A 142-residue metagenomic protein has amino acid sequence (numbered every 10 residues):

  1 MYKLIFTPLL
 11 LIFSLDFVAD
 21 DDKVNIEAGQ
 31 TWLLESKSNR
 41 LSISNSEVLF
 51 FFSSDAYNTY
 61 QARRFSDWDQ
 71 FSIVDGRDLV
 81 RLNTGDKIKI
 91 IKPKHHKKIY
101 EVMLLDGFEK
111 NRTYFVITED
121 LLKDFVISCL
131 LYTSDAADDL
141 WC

Functional and structural regions predicted by a protein language model:
Y2-T7: Sec-dependent signal peptide recognition, specifically the positively charged N-region followed immediately by
F13-S14: N-terminal signal peptide c-region/cleavage motif recognized by signal peptidases
A19-S72, I127-S128: SH3-family beta-barrel domains
I73-L82: SH3/SH3-like (including bacterial SH3b) beta-barrel domains that bind proline-rich motifs or cell-wall ligands
D86-F115: SH3/SH3-like beta-barrel superfamily modules
L122-L131: Intrinsically disordered, low-complexity, charged/polar segments
Y132-A137: Conserved small/polar residues in nucleotide/adenosyl-binding loops
